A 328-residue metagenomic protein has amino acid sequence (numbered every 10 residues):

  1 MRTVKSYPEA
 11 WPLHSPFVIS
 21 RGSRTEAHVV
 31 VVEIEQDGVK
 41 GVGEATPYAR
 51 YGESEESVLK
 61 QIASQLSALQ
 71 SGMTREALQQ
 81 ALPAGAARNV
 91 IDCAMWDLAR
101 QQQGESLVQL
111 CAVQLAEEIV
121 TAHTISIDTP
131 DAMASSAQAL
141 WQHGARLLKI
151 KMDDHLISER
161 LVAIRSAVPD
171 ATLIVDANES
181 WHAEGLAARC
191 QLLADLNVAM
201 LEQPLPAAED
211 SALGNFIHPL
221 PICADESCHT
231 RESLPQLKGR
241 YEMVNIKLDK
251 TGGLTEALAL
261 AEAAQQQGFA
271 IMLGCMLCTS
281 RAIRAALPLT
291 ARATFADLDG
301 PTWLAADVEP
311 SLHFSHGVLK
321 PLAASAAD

Functional and structural regions predicted by a protein language model:
M1-L173, S180-A187, L192-D195, V308-D328: N-terminal capping/lid subdomain adjacent to the active-site entrance of alpha/beta enzymes
I150, H155-A291, D299, A305-G317: Catalytic core of soluble alpha/beta enzymes
